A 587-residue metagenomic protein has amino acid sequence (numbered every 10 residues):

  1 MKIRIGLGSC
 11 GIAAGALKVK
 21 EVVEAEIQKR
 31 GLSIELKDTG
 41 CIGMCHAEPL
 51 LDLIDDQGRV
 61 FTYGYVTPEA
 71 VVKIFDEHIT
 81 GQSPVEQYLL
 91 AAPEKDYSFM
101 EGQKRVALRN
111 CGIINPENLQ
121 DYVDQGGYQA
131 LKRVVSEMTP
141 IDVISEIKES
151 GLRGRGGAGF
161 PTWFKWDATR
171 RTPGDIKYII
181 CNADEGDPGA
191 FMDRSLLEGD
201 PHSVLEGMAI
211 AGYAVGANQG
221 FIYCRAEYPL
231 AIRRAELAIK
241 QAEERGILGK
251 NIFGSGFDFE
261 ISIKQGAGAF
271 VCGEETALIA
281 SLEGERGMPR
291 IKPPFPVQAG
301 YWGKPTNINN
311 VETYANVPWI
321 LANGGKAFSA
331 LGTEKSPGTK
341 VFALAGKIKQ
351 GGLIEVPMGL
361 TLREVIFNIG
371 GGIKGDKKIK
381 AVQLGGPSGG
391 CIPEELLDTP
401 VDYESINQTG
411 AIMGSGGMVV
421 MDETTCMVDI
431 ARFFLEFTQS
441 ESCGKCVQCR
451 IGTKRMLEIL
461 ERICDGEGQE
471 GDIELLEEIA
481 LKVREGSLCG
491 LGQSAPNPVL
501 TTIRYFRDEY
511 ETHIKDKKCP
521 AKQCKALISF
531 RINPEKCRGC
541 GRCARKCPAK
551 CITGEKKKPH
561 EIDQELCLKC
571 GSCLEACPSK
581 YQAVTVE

Functional and structural regions predicted by a protein language model:
M1-K20: Local sequence-structure signature of Cys/Sec-based thiol-disulfide redox active-site neighborhoods
L7, G11-I12, I147-T169, G268-A280 (+3 more regions): Conserved phosphate/anionic-ligand binding catalytic regions in large, soluble enzymes, centered on
A16-D38, D55-E86, A130-I147, D175-I179 (+9 more regions): Ferredoxin-type iron-sulfur electron-transfer modules in oxidoreductases and energy-metabolism complexes
P49-L51, Q448-K454, R542-P559, S572-E587: Iron-sulfur cluster-binding cysteine motifs and their immediate structural context in ferredoxin-like electron-transfer
L89-I147, N309-G324: Flexible inter-domain linker/hinge segments
G207-A209, P357-K374: Short amphipathic, charge-patterned alpha-helical segments
I232-M358, G370: Hydrophobic alpha-helical positions that pack around
G338-Q350, V356-M358, L362, P520-Q564 (+2 more regions): C-terminal accessory/binding modules appended to enzymatic or scaffolding proteins
